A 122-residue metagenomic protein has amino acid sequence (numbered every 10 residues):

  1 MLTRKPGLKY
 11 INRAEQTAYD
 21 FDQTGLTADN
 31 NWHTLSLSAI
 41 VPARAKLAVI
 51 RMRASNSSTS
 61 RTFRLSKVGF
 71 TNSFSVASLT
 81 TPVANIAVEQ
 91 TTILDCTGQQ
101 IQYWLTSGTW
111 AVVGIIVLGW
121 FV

Functional and structural regions predicted by a protein language model:
M1, F121-V122: Short, solvent-exposed mixed-charge patches
M1-Y10: Short, low-complexity N-terminal tether/leader segments at secretion or assembly junctions of large, surface-exposed
Y10-S75, G114-F121: Beta-rich globular "head" domains
H33-L37, I86-L94: Exposed aromatic-hydrophobic patches
A48, T92-W110: Noncatalytic modules at the cell exterior or secretory-pathway interfaces, chiefly beta-strand-rich lectin/adhesion
S60, N85-Q90, V112: Short, surface-exposed coil-to-beta transition loops
S73-N85: Solvent-exposed serine/threonine-rich low-complexity stretches and specific carbohydrate-binding patches
